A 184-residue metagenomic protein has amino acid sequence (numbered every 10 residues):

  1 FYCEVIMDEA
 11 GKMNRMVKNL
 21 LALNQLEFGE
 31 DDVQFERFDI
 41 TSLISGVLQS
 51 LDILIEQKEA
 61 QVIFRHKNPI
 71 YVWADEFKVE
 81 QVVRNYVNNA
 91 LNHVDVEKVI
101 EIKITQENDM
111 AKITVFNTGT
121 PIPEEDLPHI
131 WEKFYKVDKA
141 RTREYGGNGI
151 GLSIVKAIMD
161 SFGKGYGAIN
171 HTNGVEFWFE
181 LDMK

Functional and structural regions predicted by a protein language model:
D8-M13: Short alpha-helical segment of the dimerization/phosphotransfer core of two-component systems
Q34-F38, E56, Q61-Y71: Conserved catalytic submotifs in the C-terminal HATPase_c
A90-L91: Short helix-loop "hinge" at the ATP-lid/N-box region of the Bergerat-fold HATPase_c
E97-D109: Short beta-strand/loop element within the Bergerat-fold HATPase_c
I122-K136: Short conserved segment of the HATPase_c
G146, G151, V155: Short alpha-helical Gxxx[C/S/T] motif in the catalytic ATP-binding
G163-G165: Conserved glycine-rich
